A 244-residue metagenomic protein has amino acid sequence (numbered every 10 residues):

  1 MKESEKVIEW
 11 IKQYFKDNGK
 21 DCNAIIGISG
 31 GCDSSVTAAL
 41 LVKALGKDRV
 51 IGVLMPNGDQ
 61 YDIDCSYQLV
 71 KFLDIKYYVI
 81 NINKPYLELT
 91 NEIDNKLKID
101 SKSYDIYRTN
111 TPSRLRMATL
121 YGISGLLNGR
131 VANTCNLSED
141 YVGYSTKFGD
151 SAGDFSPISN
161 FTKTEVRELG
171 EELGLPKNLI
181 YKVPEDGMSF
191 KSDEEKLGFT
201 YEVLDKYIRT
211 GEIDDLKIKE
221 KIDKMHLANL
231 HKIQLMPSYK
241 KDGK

Functional and structural regions predicted by a protein language model:
E3-I26, L40-K43, D48-I51, N57-G58 (+4 more regions): ATP/NTP-dependent adenylation/nucleotidyl-transfer catalytic domains that generate, transfer, or process NMP-activated
G31: Conserved G/P- and acidic residue-centered "switch" motifs that form tight phosphate/ATP-binding loops in soluble
S35-V36: Phosphate-binding Walker
Y61-C65: N-terminal phosphate-binding loop and adjacent alpha-helix
R114: Catalytic-core regions of hydrolytic enzymes
